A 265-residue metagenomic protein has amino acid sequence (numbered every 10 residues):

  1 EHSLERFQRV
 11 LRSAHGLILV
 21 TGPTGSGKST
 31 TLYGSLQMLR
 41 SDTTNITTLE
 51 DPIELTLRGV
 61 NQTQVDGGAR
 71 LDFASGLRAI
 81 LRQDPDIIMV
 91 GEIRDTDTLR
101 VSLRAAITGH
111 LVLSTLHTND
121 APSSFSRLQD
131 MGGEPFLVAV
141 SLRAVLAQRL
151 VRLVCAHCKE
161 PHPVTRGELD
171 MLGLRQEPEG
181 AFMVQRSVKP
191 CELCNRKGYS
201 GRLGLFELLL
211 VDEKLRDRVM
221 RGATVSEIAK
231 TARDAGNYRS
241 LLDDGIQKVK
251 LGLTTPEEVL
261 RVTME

Functional and structural regions predicted by a protein language model:
E1-E265: Short, flexible helix-loop junctions that flank or precede catalytic/ligand sites
